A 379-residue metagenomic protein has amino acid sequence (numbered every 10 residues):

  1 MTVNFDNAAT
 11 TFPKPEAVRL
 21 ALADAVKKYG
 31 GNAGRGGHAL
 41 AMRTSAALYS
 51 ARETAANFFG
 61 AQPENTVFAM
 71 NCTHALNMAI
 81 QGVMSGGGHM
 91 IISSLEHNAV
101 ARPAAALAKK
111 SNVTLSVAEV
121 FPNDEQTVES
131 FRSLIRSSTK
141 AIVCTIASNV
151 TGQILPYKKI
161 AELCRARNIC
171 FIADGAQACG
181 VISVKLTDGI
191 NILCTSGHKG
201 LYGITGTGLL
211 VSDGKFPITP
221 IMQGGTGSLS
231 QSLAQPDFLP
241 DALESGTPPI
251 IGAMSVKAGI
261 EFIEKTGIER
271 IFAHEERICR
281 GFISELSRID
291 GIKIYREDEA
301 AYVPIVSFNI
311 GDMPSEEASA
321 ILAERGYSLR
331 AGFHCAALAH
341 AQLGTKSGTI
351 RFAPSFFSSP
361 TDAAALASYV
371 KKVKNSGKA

Functional and structural regions predicted by a protein language model:
M1-A379: Pyridoxal 5′-phosphate
